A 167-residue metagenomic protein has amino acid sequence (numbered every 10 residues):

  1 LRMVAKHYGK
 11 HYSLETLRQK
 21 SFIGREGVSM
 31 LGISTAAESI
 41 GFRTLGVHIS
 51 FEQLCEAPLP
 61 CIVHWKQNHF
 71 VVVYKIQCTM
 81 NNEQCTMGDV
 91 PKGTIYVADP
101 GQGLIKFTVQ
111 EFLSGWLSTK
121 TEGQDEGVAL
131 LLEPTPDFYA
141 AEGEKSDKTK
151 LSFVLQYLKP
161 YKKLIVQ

Functional and structural regions predicted by a protein language model:
L1-C78, G88-Q167: Membrane-integrated ABC transporters
Q84-C85: Intrinsically disordered, low-complexity repeat regions of secreted/extracellular protein precursors
